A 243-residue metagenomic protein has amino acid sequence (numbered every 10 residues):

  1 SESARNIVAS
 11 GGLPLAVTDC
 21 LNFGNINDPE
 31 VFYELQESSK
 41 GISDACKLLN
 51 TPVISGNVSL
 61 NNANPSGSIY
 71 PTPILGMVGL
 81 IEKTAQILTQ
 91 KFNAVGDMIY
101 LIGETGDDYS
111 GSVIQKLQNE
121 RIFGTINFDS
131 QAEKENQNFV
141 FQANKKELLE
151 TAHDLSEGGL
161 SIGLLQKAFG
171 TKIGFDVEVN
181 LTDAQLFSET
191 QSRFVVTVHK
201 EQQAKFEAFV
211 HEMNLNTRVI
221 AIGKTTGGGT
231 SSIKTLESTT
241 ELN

Functional and structural regions predicted by a protein language model:
S1, G76-E82, N127-Q137, V177-L181: A general structural motif
A4-R5: Phosphate-binding active sites in nucleotide-utilizing proteins
G11: Active-site catalytic microenvironments in core metabolic enzymes, especially phosphate/sugar-handling
A16-S110, R218, K224: Glycine-rich anion-binding loops of enzyme active sites
V31-Q36, Q115-Q118, K167-F169: Short secondary-structure boundary/capping segments
S38-A45, L49, I54, V58-P73 (+3 more regions): Glycine-/charge-enriched secondary-structure boundary and capping motifs
S110-N127: Gly-rich Lys/Arg/Thr-decorated short loops/hinges at beta-loop-alpha junctions or inter-strand turns that position
